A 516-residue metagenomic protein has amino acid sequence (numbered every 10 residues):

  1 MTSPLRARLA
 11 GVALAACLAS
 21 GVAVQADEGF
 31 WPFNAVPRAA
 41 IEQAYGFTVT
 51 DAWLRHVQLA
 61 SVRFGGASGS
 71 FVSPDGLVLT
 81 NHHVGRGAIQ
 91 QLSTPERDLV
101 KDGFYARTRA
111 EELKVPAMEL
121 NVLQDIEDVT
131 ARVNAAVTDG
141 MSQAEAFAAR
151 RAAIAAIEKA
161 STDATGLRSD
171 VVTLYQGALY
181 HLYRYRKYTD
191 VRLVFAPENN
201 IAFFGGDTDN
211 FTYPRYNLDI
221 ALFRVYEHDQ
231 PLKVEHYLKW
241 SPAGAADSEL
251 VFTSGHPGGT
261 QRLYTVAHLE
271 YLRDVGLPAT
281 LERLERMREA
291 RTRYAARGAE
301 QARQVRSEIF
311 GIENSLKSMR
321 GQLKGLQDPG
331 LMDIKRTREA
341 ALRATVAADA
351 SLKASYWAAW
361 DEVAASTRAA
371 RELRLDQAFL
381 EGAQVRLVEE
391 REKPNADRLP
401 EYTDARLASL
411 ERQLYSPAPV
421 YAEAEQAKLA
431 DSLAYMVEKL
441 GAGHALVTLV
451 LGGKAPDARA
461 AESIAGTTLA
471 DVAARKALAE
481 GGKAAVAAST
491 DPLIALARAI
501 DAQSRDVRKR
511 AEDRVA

Functional and structural regions predicted by a protein language model:
T2, R8, L18-A516: Terminal presequence/propeptide segments associated with secretion/organelle targeting and zymogen/polyprotein
